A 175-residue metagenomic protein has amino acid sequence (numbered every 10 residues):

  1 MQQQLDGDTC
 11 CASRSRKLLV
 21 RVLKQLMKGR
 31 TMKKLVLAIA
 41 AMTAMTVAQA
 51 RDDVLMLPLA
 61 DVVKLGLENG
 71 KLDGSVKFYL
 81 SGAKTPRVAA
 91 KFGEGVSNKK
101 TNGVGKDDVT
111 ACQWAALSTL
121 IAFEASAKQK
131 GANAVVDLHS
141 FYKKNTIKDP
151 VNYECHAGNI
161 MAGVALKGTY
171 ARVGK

Functional and structural regions predicted by a protein language model:
G7-T31: Short, Lys/Arg-enriched N-terminal segments with co-localized hydrophobic residues within the first ~10-30 amino acids
K33-A38: Sec-dependent signal peptide recognition, specifically the positively charged N-region followed immediately by
M45-V47: N-terminal signal peptide c-region/cleavage motif recognized by signal peptidases
A50-P58: Cleaved targeting-peptide boundary
V62-V104: Compositionally biased P/S/T/G-rich terminal and signal peptide-adjacent segments that lie outside catalytic cores
R87-A89, K128-Q129, G158-M161: Extracellular/periplasmic catalytic domains that process cell-envelope and extracellular macromolecules
G93-D149: Short, well-ordered alpha-helical segments
D137-K175: Surface-exposed short loop/turn segments
